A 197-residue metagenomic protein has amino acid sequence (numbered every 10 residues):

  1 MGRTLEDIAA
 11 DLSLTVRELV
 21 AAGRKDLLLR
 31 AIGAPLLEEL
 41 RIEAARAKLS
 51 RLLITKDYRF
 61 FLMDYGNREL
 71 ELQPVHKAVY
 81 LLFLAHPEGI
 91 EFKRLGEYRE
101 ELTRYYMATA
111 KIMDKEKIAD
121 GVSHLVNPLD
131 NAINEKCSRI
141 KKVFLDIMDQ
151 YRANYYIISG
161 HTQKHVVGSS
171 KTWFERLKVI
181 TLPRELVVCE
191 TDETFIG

Functional and structural regions predicted by a protein language model:
G2-V20: Preference for solvent-exposed, low-hydrophobicity sequence contexts
A22-L81, V187, D192: Short boundary/linker motifs that mark transitions into or out of structured domains
E38-L49, L53, A132-F195: DNA-binding patch around the recognition helix
R68-A119, I140: Short amphipathic alpha-helical recognition elements used for nucleic-acid or partner binding across transcription
E69, Q73, N127-N134: Short, solvent-exposed loop/helix junctions and linker helices that flank or host conserved functional motifs
M113-N131: Intrinsically disordered, low-complexity acidic Ser/Thr-rich regulatory segments
